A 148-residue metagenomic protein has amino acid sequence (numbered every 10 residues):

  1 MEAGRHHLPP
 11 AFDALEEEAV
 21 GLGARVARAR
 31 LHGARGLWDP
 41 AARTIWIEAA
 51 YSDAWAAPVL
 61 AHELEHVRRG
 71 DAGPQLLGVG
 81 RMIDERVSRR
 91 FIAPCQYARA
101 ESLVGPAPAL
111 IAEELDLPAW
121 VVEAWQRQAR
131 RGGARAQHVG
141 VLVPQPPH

Functional and structural regions predicted by a protein language model:
M1-L60, L64-H148: Active-site hotspot residues in diverse enzymes, especially metal/ion-binding acidic/histidine motifs
